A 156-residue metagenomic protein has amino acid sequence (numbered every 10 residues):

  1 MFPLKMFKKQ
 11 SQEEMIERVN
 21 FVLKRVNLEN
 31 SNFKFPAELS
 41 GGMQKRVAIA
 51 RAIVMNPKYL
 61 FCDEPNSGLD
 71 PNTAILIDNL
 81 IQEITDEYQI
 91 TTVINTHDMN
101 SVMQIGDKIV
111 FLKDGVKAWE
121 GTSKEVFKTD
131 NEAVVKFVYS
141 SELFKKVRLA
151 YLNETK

Functional and structural regions predicted by a protein language model:
Q12-N30: Conserved ABC ATPase "signature" region
F35-L39, M43: Conserved ABC ATPase signature
V54-K58: A short, proline-enriched helix->beta-strand linker immediately N-terminal to the Walker B motif in ABC-type P-loop
L60-D63: Catalytic Walker B motif of ABC-type/P-loop ATPase nucleotide-binding domains
P71-T73: Helix N-cap at the start of a conserved alpha-helix in ABC-type nucleotide-binding domains
K124-K156: C-terminal boundary and immediately downstream tail of ABC-type ATPase nucleotide-binding domains
